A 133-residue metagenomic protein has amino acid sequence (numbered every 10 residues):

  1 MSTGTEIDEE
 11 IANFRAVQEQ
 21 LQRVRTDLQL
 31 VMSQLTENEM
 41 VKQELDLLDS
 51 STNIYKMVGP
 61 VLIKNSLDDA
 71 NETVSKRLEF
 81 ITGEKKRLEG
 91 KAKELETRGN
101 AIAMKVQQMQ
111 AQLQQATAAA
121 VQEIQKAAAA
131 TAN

Functional and structural regions predicted by a protein language model:
M1, Q122-N133: Short acidic DE-rich linear segments
M1-Q22: Short, charge-rich amphipathic alpha-helices with coiled-coil/heptad character
Q18, Q29, V61-L62, D68 (+2 more regions): Extended, charged amphipathic alpha-helical "stalk" segments
Q43-A70: Short coil/loop "hinge" linkers that interrupt or connect long alpha-helical coiled-coils or helical hairpins
V74-A92: Amphipathic alpha-helical coiled-coil segments
K91-Q125: Non-transmembrane, heptad-repeat alpha-helical coiled-coil rod segments that act as dimerization/spacing scaffolds
